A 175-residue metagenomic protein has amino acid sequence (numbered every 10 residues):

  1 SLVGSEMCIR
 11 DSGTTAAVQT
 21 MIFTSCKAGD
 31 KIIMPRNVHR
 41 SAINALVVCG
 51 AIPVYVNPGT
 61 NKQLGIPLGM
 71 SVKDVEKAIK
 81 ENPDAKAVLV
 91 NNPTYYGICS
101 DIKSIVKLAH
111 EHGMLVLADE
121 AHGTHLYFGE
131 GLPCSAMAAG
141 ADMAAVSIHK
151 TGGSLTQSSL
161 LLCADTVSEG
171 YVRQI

Functional and structural regions predicted by a protein language model:
L2-I9: Short, small-residue-biased leader/transition segments that mark boundaries at the very start of proteins
S12-I175: Conserved PLP-enzyme active-site core in the AAT-like
